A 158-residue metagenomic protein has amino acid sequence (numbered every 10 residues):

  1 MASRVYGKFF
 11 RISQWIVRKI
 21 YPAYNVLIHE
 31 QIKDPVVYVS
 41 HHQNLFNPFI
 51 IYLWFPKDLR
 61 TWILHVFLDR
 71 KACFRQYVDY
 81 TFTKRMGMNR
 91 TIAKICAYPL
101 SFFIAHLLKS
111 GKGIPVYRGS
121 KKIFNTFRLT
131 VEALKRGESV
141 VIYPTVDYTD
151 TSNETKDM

Functional and structural regions predicted by a protein language model:
M1-P22: N-terminal membrane-anchoring alpha-helices
W15-M158: Soluble catalytic domains of membrane acyltransferases
